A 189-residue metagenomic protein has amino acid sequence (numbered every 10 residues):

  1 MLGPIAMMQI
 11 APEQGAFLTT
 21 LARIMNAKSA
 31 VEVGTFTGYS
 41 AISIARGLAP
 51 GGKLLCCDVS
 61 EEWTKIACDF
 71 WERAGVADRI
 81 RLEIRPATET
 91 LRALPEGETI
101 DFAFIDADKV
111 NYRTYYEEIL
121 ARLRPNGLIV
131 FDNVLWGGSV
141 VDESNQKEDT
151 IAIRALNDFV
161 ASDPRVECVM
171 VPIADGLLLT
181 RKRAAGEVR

Functional and structural regions predicted by a protein language model:
P4-R189: S-adenosylmethionine/decaboxylated-SAM
